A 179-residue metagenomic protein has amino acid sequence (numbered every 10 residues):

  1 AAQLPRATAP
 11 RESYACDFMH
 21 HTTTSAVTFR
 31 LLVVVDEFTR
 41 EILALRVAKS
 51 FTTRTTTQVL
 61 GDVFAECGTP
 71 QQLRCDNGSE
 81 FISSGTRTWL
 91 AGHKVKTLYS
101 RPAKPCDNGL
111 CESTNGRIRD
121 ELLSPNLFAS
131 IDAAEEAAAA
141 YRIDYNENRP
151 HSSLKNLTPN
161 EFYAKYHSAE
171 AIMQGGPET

Functional and structural regions predicted by a protein language model:
A1-V35, E41, R54-V59, E66 (+2 more regions): Mobile-element integrase/transposase regions, centering on the N-terminal DNA-binding/Zn-coordinating module
R6, H93-V95, R117-T179: C-terminal domain-tail junction helix/linker
D17, D36, D76, N108 (+2 more regions): Acidic active-site catalytic centers that drive phospho-/nucleotidyl reactions and related ester hydrolyses
T22, K49-F51, F81, D107: Short, small-residue-enriched loops and turns at beta-alpha junctions that line or gate enzyme active sites
L73-S79, S83-T88, T97-D120, S130-A139 (+1 more regions): RNase H-like two-metal-ion nuclease catalytic core shared by retroviral integrases and related mobile-element nucleases
